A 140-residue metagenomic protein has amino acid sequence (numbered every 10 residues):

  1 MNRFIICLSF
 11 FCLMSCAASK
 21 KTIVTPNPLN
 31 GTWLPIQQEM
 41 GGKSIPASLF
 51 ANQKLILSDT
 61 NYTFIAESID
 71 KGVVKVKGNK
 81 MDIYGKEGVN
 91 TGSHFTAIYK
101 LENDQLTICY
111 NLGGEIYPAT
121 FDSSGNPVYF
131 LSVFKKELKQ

Functional and structural regions predicted by a protein language model:
M1-F4: Positively charged n-region of N-terminal signal peptides that target proteins for export
I6-L8: Sec-dependent N-terminal signal peptides
M14-S15: C-terminal motif of bacterial Sec signal peptides marking the signal peptidase cleavage site
A18-K21, G78-K80, G113-Q140: Edge beta-strand at a domain terminus
S19-L34: N-terminal helix-cap/turn-to-beta initiation motif at the start of protein domains
G31, A97, F130-S132: Hydrophobic residues positioned within well-ordered beta-strands of beta-sheet architectures
Q38-F50, S58-F121: Contiguous, well-ordered beta-strand patches that form the walls/edges of small beta-barrel/beta-sandwich domains
